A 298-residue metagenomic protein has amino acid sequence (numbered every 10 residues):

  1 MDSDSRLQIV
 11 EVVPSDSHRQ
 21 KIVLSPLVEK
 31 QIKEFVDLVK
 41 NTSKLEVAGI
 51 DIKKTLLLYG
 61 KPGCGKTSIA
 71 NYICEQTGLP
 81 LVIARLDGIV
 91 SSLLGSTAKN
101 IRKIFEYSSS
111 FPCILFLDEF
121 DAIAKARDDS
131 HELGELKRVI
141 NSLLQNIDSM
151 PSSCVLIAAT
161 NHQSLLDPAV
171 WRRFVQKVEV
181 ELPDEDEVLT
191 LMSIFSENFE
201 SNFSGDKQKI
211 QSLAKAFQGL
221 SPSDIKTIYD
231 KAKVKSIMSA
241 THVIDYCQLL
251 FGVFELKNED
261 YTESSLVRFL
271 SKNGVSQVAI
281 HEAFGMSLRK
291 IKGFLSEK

Functional and structural regions predicted by a protein language model:
M1-K21, T190-K298: C-terminal alpha-helical "lid" subdomain
E11-K54: Pre-Walker A (pre-P-loop) alpha-helix and adjacent loop at the N terminus of AAA/AAA+ ATPase modules, a conserved
I52-I83, K103-Y107: Walker A/P-loop
L81-S110: Short glycine-rich substrate-engagement loop in P-loop NTPases that contacts/grips substrate
L86-T97, A124-K137: Flexible beta-alpha connector loops of hexameric P-loop NTPases
D129-S149, P183: Substrate-gripping "pore-loop 1 plus following alpha2 helix"
H162-V175: Short regulatory helix/loop adjacent to the ATP-binding pocket of P-loop NTPases
Q176-L189, S196: Conserved AAA+ ATPase "SRH/arginine-finger" region at the nucleotide-binding site
